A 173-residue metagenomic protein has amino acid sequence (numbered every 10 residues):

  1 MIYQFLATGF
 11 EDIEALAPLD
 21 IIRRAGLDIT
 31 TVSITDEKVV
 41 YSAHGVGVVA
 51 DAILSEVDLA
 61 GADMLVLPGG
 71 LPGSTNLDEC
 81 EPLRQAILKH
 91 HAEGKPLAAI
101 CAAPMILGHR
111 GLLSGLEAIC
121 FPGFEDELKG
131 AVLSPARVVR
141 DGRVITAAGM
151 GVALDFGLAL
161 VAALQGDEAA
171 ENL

Functional and structural regions predicted by a protein language model:
M1-Q4, F10, R24-S33, A50-I53 (+1 more regions): Active-site-adjacent pocket-lining segments in enzyme domains
F10-A15, V39: Short N-terminal binding/cap micro-motifs at the start of the first secondary-structure element
L16, S33-D36: Short glycine/proline-centered loop/turn elements that form peptide/ligand docking sites
L19: Histidine-anchored nucleotide/phosphate-binding helix
Y41-D51: A cross-family phosphate/adenosyl-ligand binding-site feature
